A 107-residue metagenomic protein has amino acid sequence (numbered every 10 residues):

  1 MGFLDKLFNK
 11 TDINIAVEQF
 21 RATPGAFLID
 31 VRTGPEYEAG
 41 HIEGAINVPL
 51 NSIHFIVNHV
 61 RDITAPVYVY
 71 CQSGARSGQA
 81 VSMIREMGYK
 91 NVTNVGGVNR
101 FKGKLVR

Functional and structural regions predicted by a protein language model:
G2-Q19, T23-A26, G34-P66, A75-R107: Rhodanese-like catalytic fold shared by cysteine-dependent sulfurtransferases and DSP/PTP-type phosphatases
D30: N-terminal glycine-rich beta->alpha transition that marks the start or flank of a dinucleotide-binding site
Y70: Short, surface-exposed ligand- or partner-binding patches at beta-edge/loop junctions that are enriched in aromatics
